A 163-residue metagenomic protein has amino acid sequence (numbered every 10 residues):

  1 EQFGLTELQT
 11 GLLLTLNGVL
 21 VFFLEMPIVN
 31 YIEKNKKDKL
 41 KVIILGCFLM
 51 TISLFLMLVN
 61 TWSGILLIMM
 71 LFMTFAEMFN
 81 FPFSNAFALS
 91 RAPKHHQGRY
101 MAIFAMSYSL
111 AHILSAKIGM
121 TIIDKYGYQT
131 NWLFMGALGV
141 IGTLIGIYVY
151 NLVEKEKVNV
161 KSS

Functional and structural regions predicted by a protein language model:
E1-T10: Short amphipathic helix-loop junctions that connect adjacent transmembrane helices in Major Facilitator Superfamily/SLC
T15-V19, L71, A102-L110: Transmembrane alpha-helical cores of Major Facilitator Superfamily
F23-K37, I123: Helix-to-loop junctions at the C-terminal end of transmembrane segments in multipass secondary transporters
K41-L56: Structural signature of the two symmetry-related core transmembrane helices
L58-M69: Helix-loop junctions at membrane interfaces in 12-TM secondary transporters
F79-A92: Intracellular juxtamembrane helix-capping segments at the cytosolic ends of symmetry-related transmembrane helices
H96-D124: A late C-terminal transmembrane helix in Major Facilitator Superfamily
T121-I141: A membrane-interface helix-boundary motif in multi-pass transporters
